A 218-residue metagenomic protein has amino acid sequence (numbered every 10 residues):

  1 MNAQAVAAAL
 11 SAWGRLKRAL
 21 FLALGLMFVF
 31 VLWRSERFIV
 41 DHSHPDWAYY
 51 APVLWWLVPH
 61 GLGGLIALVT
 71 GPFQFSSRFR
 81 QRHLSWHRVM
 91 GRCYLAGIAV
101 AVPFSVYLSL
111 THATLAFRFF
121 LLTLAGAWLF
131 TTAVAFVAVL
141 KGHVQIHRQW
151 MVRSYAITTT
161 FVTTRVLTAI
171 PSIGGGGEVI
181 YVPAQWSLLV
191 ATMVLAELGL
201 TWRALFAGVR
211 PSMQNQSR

Functional and structural regions predicted by a protein language model:
M1-R218: Alpha-helical membrane insertion/targeting regions
